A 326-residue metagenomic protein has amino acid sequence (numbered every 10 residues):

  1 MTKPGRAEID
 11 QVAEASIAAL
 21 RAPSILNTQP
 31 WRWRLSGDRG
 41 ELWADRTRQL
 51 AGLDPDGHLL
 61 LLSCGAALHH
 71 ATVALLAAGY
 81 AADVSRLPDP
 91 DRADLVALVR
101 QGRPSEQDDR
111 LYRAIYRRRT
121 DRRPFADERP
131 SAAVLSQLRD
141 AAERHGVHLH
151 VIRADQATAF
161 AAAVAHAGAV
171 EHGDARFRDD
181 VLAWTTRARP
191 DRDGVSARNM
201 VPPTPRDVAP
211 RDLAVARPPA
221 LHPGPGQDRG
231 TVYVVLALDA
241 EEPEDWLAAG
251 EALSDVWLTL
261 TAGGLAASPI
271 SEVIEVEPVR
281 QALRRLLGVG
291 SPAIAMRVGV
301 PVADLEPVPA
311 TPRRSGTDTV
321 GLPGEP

Functional and structural regions predicted by a protein language model:
M1-P326: Acidic, surface-exposed loops and disordered segments
